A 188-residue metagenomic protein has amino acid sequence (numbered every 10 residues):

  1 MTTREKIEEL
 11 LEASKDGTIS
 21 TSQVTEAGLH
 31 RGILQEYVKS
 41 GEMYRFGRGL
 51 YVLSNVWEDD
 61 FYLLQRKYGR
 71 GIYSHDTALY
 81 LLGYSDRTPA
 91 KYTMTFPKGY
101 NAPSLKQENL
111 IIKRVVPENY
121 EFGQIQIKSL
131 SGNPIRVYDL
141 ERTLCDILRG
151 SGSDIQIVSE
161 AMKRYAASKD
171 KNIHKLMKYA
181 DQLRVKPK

Functional and structural regions predicted by a protein language model:
M1-T2: Intrinsically disordered, low-complexity and often Lys/Arg-enriched segments
E5, E9, D16-Q23, I33 (+3 more regions): Nucleic-acid-binding surface
E26: Short, surface-exposed ligand-recognition loops at beta-strand->loop->(often short) alpha-helix junctions that present
G41: Glycine-centered, phosphate/nucleic-acid-interacting loop/turn motifs that mediate DNA/RNA or nucleotide
